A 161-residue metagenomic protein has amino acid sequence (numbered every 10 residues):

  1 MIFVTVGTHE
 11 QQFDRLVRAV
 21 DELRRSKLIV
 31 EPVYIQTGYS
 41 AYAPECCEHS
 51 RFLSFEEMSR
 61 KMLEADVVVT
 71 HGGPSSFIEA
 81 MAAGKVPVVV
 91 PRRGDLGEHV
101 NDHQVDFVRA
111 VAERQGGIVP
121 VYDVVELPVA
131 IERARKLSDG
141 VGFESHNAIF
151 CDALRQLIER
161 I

Functional and structural regions predicted by a protein language model:
M1-I161: Nucleotide-activated sugar donor-binding and catalytic core shared by glycosyltransferases and related lipid-linked
